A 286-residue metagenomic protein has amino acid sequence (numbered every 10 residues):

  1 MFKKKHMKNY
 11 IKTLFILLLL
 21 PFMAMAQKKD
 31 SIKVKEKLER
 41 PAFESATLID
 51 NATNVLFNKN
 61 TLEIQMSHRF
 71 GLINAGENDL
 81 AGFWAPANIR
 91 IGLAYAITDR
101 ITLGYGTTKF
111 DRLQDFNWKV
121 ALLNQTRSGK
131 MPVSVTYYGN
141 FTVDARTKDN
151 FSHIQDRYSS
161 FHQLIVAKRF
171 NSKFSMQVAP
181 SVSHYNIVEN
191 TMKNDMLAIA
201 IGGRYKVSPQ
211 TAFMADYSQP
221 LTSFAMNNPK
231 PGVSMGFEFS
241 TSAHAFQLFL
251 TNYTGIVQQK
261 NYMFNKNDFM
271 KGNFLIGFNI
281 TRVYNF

Functional and structural regions predicted by a protein language model:
M1-R40, N285-F286: Cleavable N-terminal export/targeting peptides
Y10-I11, Y158, S208: Structural motif marking the loop-to-transmembrane transition
K28-T147, Y158-H162, A167-V178, V182-N186 (+2 more regions): Transmembrane beta-barrel domains of Gram-negative outer membranes and organellar outer membranes
E77-N78, N150-S152, E189-K193, A225-N228: Short, solvent-exposed loop/turn segments at secondary-structure boundaries
Q155-S159, A167, N171, M192-M196 (+1 more regions): Hydrophobic alpha-helical segments and helix-packing faces
R157, K206, D216, N227-N228: Low-complexity, polar/charged sequence tracts that form flexible coils or short amphipathic helices and often embed
Q177-L221: A mid-sequence, solvent-exposed acidic-amphipathic segment
M196, R204, M226-K230, F237: Short amphipathic alpha-helix initiation/capping segments at coil-to-helix junctions
